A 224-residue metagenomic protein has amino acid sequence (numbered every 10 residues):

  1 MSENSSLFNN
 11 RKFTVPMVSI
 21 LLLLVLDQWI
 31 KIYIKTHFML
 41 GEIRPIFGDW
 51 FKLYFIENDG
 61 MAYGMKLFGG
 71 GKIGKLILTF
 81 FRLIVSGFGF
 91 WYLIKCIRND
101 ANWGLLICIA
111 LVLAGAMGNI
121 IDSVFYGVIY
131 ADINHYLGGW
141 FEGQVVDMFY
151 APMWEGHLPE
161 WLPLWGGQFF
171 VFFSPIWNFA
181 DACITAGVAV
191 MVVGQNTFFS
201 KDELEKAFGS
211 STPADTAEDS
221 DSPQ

Functional and structural regions predicted by a protein language model:
M1-Q224: Alpha-helical transmembrane bundles and membrane-interface segments of multipass inner-membrane proteins
